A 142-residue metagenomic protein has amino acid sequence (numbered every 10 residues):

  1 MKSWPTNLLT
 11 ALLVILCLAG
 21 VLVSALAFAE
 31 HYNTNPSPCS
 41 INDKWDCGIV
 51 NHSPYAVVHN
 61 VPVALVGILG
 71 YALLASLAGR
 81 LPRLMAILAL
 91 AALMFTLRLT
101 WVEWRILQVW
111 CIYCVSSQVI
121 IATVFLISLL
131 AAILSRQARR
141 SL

Functional and structural regions predicted by a protein language model:
M1-L142: Membrane-interfacial helix-loop segments of redox and metal-homeostasis proteins, especially TM-loop-TM junctions
